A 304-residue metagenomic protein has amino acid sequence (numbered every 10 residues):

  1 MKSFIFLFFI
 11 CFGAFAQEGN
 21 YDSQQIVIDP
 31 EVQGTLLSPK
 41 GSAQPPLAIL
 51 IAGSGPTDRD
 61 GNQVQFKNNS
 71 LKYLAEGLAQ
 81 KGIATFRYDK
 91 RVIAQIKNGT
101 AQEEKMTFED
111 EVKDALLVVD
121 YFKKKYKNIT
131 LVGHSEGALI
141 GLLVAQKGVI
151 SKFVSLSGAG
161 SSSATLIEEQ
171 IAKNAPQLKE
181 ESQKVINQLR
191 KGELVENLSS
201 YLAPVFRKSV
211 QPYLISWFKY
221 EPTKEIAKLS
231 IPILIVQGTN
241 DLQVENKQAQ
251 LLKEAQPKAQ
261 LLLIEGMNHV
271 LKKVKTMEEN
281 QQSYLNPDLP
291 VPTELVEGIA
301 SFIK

Functional and structural regions predicted by a protein language model:
Q17-A43: N-terminal cap/lid segment of alpha/beta-hydrolase-fold proteins
G41-Q80: Short, surface-exposed "cap/lid" segments of acyl-processing enzymes
S70-K97: Conserved alpha/beta-hydrolase
E103-K123: Alpha/beta-hydrolase active-site loop
V154-K224: Accessory cap/linker subdomain of secreted extracellular hydrolases
L229, I235-Q237: Short beta-strand/loop motif that positions the catalytic acidic residue of the alpha/beta-hydrolase fold
I231, V244-A255: Short alpha-helix in the alpha/beta-hydrolase fold that links the catalytic acid
V270-L271, K275-K304: Catalytic active-site module of serine/aspartate enzymes centered on a nucleophile-bearing elbow/loop
